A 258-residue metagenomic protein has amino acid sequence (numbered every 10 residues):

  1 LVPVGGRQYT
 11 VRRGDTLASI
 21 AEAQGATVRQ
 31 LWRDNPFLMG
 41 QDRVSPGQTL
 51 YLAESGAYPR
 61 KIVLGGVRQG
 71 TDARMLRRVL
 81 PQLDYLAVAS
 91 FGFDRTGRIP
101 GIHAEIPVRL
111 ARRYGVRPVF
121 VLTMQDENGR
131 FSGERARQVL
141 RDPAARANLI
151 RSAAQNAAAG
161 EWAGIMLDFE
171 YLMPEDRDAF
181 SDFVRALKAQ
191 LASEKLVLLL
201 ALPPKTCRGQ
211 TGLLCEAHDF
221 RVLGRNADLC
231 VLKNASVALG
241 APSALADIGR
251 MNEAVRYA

Functional and structural regions predicted by a protein language model:
L1, V44-I62: Pro/Ala/Gly-rich low-complexity, hydrophilic intrinsically disordered segments
L1-T27, Q48: Primarily a LysM-type cell-wall glycan-binding module
R12-G14, R33-P46: Short acidic, glycine/serine/threonine-rich helix-capping segments at coil-helix boundaries
E54-S152: Glycan-recognition patch characteristic of GH18 chitinases/ENGases and related GlcNAc/peptidoglycan-binding proteins
A87-S90, N148-A179, N226-P242: Active-site groove signature of glycoside hydrolases
F91-D94, T123-L140, M166-P174, L199-C207 (+1 more regions): Aromatic-lined carbohydrate-binding surfaces of glycoside hydrolases
R95-E105, R177-A258: Substrate-binding surface in catalytic domains of secreted glycosidases
D126-Q155, R208-H218, R225-A235: Active-site-adjacent "subsite" loops/lids of carbohydrate-active enzymes
